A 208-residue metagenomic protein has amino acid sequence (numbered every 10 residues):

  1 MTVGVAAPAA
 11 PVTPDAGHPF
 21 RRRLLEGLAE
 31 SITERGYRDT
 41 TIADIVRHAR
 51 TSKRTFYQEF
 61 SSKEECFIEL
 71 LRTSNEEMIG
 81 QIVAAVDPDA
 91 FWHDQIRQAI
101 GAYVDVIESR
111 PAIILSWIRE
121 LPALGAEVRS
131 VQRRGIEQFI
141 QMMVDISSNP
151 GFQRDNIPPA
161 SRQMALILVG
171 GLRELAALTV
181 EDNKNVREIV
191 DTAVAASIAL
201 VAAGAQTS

Functional and structural regions predicted by a protein language model:
M1-P19, R154-N156, A205-S208: N-terminal intrinsically disordered/low-complexity leader segments
R23, G27-E34, E77-P88, G171-D182: Solvent-exposed, amphipathic alpha-helical segments
R23, L28-E65, E69: Helix-turn-helix
G27-S31, V106, M142: Short amphipathic alpha-helical elements of helix-turn-helix/winged-helix folds
E69, V83-S109, M164, V190: Hydrophobic alpha-helical connector segments
E76-I79, A126-F152, R162-G170, E174 (+1 more regions): Amphipathic alpha-helical packing segments from all-alpha helical-bundle domains
D105, A112-Q141, N156-P158: Short secondary-structure transition hinges
I118, P150-A196, G204-S208: Hydrophobic/aromatic-rich alpha-helical bundle segments in the mid-to-C-terminal region
